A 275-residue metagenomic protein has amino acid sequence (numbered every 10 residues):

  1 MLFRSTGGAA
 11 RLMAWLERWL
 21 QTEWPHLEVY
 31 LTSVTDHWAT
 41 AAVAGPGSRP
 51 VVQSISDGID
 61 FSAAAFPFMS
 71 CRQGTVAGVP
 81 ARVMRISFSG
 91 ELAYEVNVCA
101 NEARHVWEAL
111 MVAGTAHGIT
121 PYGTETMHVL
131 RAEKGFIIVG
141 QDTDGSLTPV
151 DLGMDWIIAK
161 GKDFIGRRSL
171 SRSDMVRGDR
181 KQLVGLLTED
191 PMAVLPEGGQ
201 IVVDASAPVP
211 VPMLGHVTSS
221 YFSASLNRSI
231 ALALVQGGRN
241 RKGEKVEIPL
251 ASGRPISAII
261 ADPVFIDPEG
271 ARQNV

Functional and structural regions predicted by a protein language model:
M1-L2: Short, small-residue-biased leader/transition segments that mark boundaries at the very start of proteins
T6-V275: Conserved, structured C-terminal
